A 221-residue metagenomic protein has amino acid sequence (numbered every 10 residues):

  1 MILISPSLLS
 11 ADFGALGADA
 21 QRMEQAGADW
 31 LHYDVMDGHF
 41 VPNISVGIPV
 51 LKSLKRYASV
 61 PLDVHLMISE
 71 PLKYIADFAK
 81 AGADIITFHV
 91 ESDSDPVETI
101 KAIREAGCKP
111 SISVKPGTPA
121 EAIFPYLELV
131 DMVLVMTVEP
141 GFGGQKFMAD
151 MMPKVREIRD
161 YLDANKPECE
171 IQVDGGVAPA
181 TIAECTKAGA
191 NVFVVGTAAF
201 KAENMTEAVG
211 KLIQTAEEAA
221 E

Functional and structural regions predicted by a protein language model:
M1-T87, S92-D95, A102, K109-P110 (+8 more regions): Conserved N-terminal beta1-alpha1 strand-loop-helix module at the mouth
L31-D34, I171-V173, V195: Short beta-strand segments at enzyme active-site cores
A102-I103, P167: Structural preference for solvent-exposed beta-strand-turn elements and adjacent flexible terminal/loop segments within
S113-G117: Short gly/ser/thr-rich secondary-structure transition/capping motifs
E139, K146-V192: Active-site/ligand-binding-proximal alpha/beta "capping" segment
G141-F142, A199: Glycine-rich, positively charged active-site loop/lid region within alpha/beta enzyme cores that binds and organizes
A190-V195, F200-K201: Acidic, Mg2+-coordinating phosphoryl-transfer loop and its flanking beta/alpha structural elements, shared across
